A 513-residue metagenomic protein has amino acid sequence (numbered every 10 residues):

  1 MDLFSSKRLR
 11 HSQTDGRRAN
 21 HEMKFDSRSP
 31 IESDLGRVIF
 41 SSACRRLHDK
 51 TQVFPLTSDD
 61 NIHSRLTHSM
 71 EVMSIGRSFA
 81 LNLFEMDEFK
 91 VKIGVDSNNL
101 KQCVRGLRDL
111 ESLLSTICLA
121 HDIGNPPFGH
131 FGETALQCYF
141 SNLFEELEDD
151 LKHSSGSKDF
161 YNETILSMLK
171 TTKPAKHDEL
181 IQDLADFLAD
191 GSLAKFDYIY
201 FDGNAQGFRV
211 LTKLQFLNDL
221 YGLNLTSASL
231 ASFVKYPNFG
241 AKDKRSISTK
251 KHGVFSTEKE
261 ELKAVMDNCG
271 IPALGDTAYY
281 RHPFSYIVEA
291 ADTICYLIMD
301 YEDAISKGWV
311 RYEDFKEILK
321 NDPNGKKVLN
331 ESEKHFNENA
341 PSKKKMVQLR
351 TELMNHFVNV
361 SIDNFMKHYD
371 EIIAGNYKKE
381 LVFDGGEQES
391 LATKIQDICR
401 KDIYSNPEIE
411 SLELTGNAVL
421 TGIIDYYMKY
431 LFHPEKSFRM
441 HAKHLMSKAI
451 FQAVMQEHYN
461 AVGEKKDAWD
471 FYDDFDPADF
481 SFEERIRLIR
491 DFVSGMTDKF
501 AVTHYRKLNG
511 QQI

Functional and structural regions predicted by a protein language model:
M1-E22, A442-I450, E457-N460, E464-D467: Soluble, amphipathic alpha-helical scaffold/repeat regions
M1-S27, I39-K50, D59, L66 (+4 more regions): Sequence-structural signature of the catalytic-core scaffold of metal-dependent phosphohydrolases that act on
E32-R45, D384-L391: Acidic, low-complexity proline/glycine-rich segments
C44-H48, D149, F216-L220, F239-D243 (+8 more regions): Intrinsically disordered or highly flexible coil/loop and linker segments, enriched in small and charged/polar residues
K50-D60, I398-D402: A short small-residue
K327-V347, T351-E380, F438-R439, K443 (+3 more regions): Polyanionic (Asp/Glu-rich) segments that form extended negatively charged tracts
D370-K465: Substrate-recognition/cap regions that form aromatic- and gly/pro-loop-enriched pockets for small-molecule ligands
H444-K507, Q511: C-terminal amphipathic alpha-helical interaction region
